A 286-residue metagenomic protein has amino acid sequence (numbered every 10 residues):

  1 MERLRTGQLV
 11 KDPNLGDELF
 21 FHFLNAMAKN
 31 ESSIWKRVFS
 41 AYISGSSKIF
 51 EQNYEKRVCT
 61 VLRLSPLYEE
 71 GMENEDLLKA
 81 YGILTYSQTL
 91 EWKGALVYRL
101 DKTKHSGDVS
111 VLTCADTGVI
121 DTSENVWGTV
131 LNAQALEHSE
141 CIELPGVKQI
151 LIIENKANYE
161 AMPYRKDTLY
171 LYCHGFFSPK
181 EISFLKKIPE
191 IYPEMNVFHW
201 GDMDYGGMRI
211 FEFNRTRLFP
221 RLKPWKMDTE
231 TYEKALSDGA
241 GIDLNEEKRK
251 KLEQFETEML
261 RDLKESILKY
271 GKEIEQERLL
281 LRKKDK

Functional and structural regions predicted by a protein language model:
M1-Y172, F177-I191, G206, F213 (+1 more regions): Nucleic-acid enzyme cleavage-core boundary/entry regions
D167-T168, L218-P220: Glycine-enriched alpha-helix->loop->beta-strand junction motifs that scaffold or abut catalytic
M195-D204: Acidic beta-strand-to-loop metal/phosphate-binding motif
P224-W225: Rossmann-like S-adenosyl-L-methionine
